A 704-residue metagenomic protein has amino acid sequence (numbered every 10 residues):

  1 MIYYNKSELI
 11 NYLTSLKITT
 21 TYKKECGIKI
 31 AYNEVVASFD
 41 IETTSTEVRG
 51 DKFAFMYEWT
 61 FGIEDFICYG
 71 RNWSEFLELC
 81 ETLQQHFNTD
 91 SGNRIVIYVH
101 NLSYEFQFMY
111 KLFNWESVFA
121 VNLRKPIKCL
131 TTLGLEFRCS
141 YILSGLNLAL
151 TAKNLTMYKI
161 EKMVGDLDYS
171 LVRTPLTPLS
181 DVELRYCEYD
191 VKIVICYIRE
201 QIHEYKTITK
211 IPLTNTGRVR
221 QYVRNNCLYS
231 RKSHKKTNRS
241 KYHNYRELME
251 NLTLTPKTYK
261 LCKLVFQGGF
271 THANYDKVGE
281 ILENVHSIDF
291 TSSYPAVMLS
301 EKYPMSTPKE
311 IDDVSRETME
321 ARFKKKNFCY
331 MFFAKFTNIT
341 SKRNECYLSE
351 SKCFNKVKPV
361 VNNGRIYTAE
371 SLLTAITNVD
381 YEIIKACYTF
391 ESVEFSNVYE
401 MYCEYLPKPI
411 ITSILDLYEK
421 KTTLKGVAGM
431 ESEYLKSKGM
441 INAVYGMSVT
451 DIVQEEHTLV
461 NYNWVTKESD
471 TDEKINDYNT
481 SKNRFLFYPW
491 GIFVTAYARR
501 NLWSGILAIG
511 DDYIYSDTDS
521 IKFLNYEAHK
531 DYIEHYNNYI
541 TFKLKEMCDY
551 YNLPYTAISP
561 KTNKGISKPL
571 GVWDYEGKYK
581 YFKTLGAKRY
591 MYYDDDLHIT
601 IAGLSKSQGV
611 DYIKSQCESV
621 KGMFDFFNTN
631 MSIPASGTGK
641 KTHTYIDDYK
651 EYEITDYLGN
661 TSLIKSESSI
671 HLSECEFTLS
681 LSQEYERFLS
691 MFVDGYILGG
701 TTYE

Functional and structural regions predicted by a protein language model:
M1-A37, I41: N-terminal accessory regions of nucleic-acid-interacting proteins
A37-D40, F137, V285-I288, Y294: Short hydrophobic beta-strand that contains or immediately precedes a catalytic carboxylate
I41-R49, F290-A296, S520: Short acidic, Gly/Ser-rich segments with clustered Asp/Glu that frequently serve as metal-coordination loops in enzyme
F55-S74, E473-K482: Electropositive, glycine- and tryptophan-enriched low-complexity nucleic-acid-binding patches
I63-R173, R185-Y189, I193: Conserved DEDDh/DEDDy metal-dependent 3′-5′ exonuclease domain
F106-N114, L148, R199, T291-S306 (+1 more regions): Short active-site loop/helix that positions an aromatic residue
Y189-D190, S287-S292, I441, D512-N525: Catalytic palm active-site di-aspartate
I198, I202-V278, P304-K309, T340-I514 (+1 more regions): C-terminal, non-catalytic extensions of nucleic-acid polymerases
